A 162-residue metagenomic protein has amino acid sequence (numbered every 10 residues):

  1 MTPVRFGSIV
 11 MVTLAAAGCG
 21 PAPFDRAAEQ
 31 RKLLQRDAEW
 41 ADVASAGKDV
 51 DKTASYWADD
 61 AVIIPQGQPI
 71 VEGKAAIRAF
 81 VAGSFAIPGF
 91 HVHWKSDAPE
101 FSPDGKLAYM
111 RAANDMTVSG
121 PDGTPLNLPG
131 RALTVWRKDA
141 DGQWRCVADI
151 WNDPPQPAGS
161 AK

Functional and structural regions predicted by a protein language model:
M1-I9: Bacterial N-terminal signal peptides that target proteins for export
I9-M11, K48: Intrinsically disordered, low-complexity serine/threonine-rich segments
V12-C19: Hydrophobic h-region of N-terminal signal peptides that target proteins for export in Gram-negative bacteria
C19-S55, V62-K162: A beta-strand edge to alpha-helix "cap/lid" segment located at domain peripheries
